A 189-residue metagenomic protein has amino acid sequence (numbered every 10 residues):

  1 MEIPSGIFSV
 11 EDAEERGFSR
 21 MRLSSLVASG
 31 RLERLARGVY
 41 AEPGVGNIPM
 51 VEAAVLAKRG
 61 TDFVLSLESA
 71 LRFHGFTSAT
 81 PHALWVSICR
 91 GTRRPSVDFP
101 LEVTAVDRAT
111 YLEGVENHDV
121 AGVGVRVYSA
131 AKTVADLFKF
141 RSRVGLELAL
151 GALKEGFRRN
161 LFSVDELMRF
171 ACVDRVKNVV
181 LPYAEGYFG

Functional and structural regions predicted by a protein language model:
M1: Short helix->loop/beta-hairpin flanking segments within DNA-binding domains
P4-F18, R22, V27, L35 (+1 more regions): Nucleic-acid-binding surface
G30: Glycine-centered, phosphate/nucleic-acid-interacting loop/turn motifs that mediate DNA/RNA or nucleotide
